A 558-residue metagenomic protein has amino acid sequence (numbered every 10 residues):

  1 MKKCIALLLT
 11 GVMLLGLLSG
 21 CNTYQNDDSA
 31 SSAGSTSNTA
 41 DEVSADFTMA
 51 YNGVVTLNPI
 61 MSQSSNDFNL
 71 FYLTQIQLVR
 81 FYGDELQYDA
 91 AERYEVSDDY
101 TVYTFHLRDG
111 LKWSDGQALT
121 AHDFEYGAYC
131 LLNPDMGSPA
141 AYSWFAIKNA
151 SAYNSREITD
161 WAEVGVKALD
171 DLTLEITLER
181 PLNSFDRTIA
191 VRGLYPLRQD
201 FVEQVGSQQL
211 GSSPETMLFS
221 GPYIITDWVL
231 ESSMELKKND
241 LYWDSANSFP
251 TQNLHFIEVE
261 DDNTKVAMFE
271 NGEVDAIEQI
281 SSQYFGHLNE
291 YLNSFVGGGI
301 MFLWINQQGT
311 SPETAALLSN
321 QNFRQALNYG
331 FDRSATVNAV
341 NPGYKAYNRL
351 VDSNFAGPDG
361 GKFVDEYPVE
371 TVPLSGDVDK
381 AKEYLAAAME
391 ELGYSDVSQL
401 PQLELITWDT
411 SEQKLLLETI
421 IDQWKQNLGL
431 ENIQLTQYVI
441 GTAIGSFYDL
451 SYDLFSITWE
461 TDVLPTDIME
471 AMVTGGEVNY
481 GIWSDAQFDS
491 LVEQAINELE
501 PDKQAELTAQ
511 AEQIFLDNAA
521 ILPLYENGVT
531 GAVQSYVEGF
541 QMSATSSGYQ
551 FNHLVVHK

Functional and structural regions predicted by a protein language model:
A50-D98, L218: N-terminal lobe/hinge region of extracytoplasmic solute-binding protein
T120-G127, D171-T177, P222, T251-N253 (+4 more regions): Alpha-helical secondary-structure segments
A140-F201: Surface-exposed binding/hinge segments that line and control ligand-binding clefts or catalytic entry sites
A162, V337, L430-A443, I468-S535 (+1 more regions): Extracytoplasmic/peripheral linker and loop segments enriched in polar/acidic and small residues with frequent Thr/Pro
L178-F249, N253, N271: Gly/Pro-rich hinge or "lid" segments in bacterial periplasmic/extracellular proteins
T226-K237, H255-P312, S334, N338-A339: Extracellular/periplasmic solute-recognition and catalytic clefts
Y344-A388, T410-K414: Structural transition elements
G531-K558: Long beta-strand-rich cores associated with HINT superfamily self-processing modules
